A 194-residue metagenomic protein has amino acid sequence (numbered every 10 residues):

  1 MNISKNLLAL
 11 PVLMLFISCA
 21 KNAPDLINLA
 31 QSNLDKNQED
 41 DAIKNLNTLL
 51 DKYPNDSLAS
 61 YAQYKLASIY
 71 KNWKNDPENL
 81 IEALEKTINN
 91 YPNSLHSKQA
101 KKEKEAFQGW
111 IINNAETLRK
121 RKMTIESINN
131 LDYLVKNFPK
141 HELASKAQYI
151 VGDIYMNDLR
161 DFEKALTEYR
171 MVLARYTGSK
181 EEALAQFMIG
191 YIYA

Functional and structural regions predicted by a protein language model:
M1-C19: Sec-dependent bacterial lipoprotein signal peptides
S18-A194: Acidic, polar-rich low-complexity tracts and alpha-helical solenoid repeat scaffolds
